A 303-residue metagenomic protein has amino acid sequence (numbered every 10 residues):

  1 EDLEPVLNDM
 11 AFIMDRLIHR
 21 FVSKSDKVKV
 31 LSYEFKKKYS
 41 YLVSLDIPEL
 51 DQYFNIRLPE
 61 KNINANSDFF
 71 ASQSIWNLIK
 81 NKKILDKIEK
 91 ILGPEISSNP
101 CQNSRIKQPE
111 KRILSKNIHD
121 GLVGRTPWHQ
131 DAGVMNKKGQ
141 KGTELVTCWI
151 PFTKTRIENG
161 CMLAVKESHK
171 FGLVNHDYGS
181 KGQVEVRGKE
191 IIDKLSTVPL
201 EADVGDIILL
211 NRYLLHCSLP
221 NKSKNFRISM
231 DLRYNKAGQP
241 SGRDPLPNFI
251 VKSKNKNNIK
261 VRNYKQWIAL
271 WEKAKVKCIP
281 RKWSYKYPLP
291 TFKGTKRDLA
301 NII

Functional and structural regions predicted by a protein language model:
E1-L3, S104-K107, G133, T155-I157 (+3 more regions): Short, solvent-exposed loop/turn segments at secondary-structure junctions
D2-W128: Non-heme Fe(II)-dependent double-stranded beta-helix
E4, N175-G179, V204-L209, Y213-I303: Non-heme Fe(II)/2-oxoglutarate
N62, A71-N77, M135-N136, G188-V198 (+1 more regions): Active-site rim elements
L85, E89-S98, K138-G142, F152-N159: Secondary-structure boundary elements
C101, R125, T143-W149, N159 (+3 more regions): Extracellular structured ligand-interaction cores
P109, L145, T155-C217: Double-stranded beta-helix
H129, G133-I157, E201-V204, L209 (+1 more regions): Short, conserved beta-strand element in jelly-roll/cupin
